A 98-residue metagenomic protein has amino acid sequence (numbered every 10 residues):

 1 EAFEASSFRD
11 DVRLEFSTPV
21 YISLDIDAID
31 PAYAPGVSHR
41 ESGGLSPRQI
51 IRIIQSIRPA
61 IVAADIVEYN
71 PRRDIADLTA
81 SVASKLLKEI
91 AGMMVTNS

Functional and structural regions predicted by a protein language model:
E1-S98: Catalytic cores of soluble, metal-dependent hydrolases
